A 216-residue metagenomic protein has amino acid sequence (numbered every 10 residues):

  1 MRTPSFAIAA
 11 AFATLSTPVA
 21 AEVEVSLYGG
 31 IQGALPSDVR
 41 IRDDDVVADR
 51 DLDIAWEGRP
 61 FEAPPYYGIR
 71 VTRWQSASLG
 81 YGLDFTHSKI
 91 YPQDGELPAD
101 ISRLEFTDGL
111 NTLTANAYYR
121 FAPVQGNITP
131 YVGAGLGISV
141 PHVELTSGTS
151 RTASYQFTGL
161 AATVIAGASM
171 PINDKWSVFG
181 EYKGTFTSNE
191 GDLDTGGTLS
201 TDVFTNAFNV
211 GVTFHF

Functional and structural regions predicted by a protein language model:
M1-E22: Cleavable N-terminal export/targeting peptides
T17, A21, A77, P123-I128 (+1 more regions): Short coil turns and loop connectors of transmembrane beta-barrels in diderm outer membranes and organellar homologs
A20-Q75, N209, T213-H215: Short glycine/proline- and aromatic-enriched beta-strand/turn motifs that initiate or cap beta-hairpins
D38-R40, R50, W56, I172-F216: Predominantly the C-terminal beta-signal and adjacent terminal strand-loop region of outer-membrane beta-barrel
V46-L52, G95-A99, H142-G148, F186-L193: Flexible, solvent-exposed coil segments and beta strand-coil junctions, predominantly the extracellular/periplasmic
I54-E57, P98-F106, S147-Y155, D194-S200: Extracellular loop and loop/strand-boundary signature of outer-membrane beta-barrel proteins
A63-Y67, G109-L113, I128, Q156-A162 (+1 more regions): Residues that define the transmembrane beta-barrel architecture of outer-membrane proteins
T72-G148, N206-H215: Gram-negative (and chloroplast) outer-membrane scaffold detector with strong preference for beta-barrel transmembrane
